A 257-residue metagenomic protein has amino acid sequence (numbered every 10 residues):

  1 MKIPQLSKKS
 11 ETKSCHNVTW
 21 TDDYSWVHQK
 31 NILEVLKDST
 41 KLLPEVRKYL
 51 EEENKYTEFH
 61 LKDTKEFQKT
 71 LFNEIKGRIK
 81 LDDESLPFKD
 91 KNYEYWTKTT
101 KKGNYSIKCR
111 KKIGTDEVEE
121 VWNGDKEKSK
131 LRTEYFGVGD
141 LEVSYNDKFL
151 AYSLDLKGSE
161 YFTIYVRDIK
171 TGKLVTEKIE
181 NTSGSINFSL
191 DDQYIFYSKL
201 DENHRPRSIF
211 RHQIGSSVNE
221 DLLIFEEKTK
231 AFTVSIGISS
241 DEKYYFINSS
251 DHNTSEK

Functional and structural regions predicted by a protein language model:
M1-K257: Beta-propeller folds
